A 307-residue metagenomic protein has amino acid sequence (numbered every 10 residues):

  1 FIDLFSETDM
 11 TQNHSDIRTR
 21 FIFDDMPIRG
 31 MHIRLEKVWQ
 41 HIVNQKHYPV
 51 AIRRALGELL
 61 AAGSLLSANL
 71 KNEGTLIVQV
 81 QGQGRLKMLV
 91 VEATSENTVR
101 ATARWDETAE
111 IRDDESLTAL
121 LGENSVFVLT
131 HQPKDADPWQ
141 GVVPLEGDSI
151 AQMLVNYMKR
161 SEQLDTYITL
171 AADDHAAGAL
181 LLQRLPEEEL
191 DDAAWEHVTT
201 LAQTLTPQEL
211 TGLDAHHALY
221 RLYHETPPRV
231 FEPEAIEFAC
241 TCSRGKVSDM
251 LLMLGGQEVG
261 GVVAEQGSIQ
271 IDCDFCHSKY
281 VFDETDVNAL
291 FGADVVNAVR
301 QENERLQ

Functional and structural regions predicted by a protein language model:
L4-E232, R300, E304-Q307: Interaction interfaces in information-processing and related assembly proteins
L205-Q307: Cys/His-clustered metal-coordination modules, chiefly Zn-binding fingers
